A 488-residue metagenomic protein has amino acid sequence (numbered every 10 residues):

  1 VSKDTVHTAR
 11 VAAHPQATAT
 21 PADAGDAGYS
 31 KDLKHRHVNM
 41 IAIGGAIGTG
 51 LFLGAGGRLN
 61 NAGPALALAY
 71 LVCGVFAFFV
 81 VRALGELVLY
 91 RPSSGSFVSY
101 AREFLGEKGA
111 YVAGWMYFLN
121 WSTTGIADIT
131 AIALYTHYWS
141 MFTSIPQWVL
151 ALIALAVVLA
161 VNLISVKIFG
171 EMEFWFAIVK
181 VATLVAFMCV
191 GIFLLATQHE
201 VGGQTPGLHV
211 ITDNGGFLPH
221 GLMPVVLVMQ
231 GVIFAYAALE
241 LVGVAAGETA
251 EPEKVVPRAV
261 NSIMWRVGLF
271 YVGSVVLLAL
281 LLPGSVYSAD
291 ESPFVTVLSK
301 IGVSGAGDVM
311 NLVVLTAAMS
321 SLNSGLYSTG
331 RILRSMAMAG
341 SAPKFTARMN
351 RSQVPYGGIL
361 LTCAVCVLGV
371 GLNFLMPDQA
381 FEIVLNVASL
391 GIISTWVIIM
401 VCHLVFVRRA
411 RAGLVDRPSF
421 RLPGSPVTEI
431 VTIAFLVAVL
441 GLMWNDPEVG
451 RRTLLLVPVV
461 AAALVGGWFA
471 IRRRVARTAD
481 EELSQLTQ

Functional and structural regions predicted by a protein language model:
V1-G56, N60-A65, F78, R82 (+5 more regions): Membrane-interface "cap" regions at the ends of multi-pass membrane proteins
A13, T20-S30, L66-A67, S140-P146 (+1 more regions): Helix-loop-helix junctions that connect adjacent transmembrane segments in multi-pass membrane transporters
S30-L134, I233, L239-V242, T249 (+4 more regions): Transmembrane helix-boundary motif of multi-pass solute transporters/channels
A69, F78-L163, I168, M188 (+2 more regions): Hydrophobic transmembrane alpha-helices that form the core helical bundles of multi-pass secondary transporters
S99-A101, G106, Y138-F142, G215 (+3 more regions): TM-loop-TM module centered on a large, flexible mid-protein loop between adjacent transmembrane helices in multi-pass
A133, Q147-T205, A237, V260-M264 (+3 more regions): Membrane-interface loop-to-helix entry segments
W175-F176, F345-Y356, W396-P447: C-terminal membrane-solvent junction of multi-pass transporters and transport-like membrane proteins
I383, V387-T395, L422-Q488: A generic transmembrane alpha-helix motif of multi-pass inner-membrane proteins
